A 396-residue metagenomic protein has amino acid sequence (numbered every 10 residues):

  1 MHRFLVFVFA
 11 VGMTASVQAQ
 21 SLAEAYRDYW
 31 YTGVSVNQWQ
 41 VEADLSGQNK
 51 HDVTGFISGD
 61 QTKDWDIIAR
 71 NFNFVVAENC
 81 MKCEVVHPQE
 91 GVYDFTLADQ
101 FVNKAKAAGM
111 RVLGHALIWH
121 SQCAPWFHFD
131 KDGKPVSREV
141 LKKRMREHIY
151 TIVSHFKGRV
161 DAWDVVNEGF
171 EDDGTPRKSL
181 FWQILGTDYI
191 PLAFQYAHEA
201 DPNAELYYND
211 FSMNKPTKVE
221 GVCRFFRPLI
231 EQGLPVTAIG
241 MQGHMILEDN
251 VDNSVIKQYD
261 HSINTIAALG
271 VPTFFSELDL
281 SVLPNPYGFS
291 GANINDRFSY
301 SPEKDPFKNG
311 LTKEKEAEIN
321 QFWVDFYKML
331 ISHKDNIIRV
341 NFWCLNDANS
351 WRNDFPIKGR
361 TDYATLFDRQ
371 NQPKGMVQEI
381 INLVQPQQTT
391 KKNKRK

Functional and structural regions predicted by a protein language model:
F4-M13: Sec-dependent N-terminal signal peptides
A19-F74, P88, P386: N-terminal carbohydrate-binding accessory modules
E24-R27, N37-S58, L180-Y300: Noncatalytic carbohydrate-binding groove/subsite architecture in carbohydrate-active enzymes
A25-R27, T62-N73, D99-R111, V153-K157 (+4 more regions): Acidic (Asp/Glu)-rich catalytic clusters
Y29-G33, F74-V76, R111-L113, V160-D164 (+4 more regions): Structural preference for beta-strand elements that scaffold enzyme active sites
Q38-W39, R70-P88, L97-N214, V282-P286: Substrate-binding cleft and catalytic face of glycoside hydrolase catalytic domains, especially the flexible beta-alpha
E90-T96, D132-R144, S179-Y189, T217 (+4 more regions): Alpha-helix N-cap and loop-to-helix initiation/capping positions
H155, D164, G169-I184, Y196 (+4 more regions): Aromatic-rich peripheral "rim/lid" segments of glycoside hydrolase catalytic domains that contact and position glycan
